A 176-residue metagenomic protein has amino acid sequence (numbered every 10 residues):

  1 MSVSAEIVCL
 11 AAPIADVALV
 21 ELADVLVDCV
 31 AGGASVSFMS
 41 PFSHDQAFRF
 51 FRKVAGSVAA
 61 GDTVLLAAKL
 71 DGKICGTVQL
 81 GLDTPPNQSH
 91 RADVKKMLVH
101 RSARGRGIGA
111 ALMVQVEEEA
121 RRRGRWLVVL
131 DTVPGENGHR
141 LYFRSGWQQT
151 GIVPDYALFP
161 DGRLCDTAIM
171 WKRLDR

Functional and structural regions predicted by a protein language model:
S2-A5, L10-I14, Q148, F159-R176: Terminal substrate-recognition subdomain of acyl/acetyltransferases
V8-K96, H100, M113-Q115, E119 (+1 more regions): Acetyl-CoA-dependent GNAT
N87, G135, A157: Positions that flank functional sites
L98, P134-E136: Active-site-proximal loop/turn and secondary-structure-junction residues that shape catalytic pockets, frequently
A103-R106: Glycine-rich phosphate-binding loop
L112, E136-L141: Conserved short alpha-helix immediately C-terminal to the canonical SAM/SAH-binding motif I of Rossmann-like
M113, A120-T132: Conserved GNAT acetyl-CoA-binding A-motif
L127-D131, F143, Q148-C165: Conserved catalytic-core motifs of GNAT/GCN5-like acyltransferases
